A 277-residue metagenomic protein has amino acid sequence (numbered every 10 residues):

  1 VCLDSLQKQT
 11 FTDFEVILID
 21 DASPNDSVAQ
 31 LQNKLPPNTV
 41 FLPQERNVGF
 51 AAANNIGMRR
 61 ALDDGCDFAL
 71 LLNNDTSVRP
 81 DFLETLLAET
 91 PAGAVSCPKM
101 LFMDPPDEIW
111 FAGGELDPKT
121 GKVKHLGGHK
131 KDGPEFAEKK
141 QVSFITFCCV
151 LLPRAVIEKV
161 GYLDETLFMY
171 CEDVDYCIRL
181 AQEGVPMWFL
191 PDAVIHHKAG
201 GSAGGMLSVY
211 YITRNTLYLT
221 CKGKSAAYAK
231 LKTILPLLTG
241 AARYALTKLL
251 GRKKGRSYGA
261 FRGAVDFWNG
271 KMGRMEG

Functional and structural regions predicted by a protein language model:
D4-D13: Short, acidic, metal-binding catalytic loop of nucleotide-sugar glycosyltransferases
L6, D21-S23, V48: Conserved short acidic donor-positioning loop in nucleotide-sugar-dependent glycosyltransferases
N25-K34, D81: Acidic helix N-cap motif at the loop->helix transition within catalytic regions of sugar-transfer enzymes
Q44-D64: Glycine-rich, basic loop-to-helix element that forms the pyrophosphate-binding segment of sugar-nucleotide handling
C66-S77: Short beta-strand-to-loop acidic/aromatic patch adjacent to the donor-nucleotide binding site
T76-F111, L116-P118: Conserved donor NDP-sugar-binding/catalytic core segment of glycosyltransferases
S143-V194: A short, conserved alpha-helix in the catalytic core of glycosyltransferases
L207-N215, S225-G277: Non-catalytic, C-terminal membrane-associated alpha-helical segments of glycosyltransferases
